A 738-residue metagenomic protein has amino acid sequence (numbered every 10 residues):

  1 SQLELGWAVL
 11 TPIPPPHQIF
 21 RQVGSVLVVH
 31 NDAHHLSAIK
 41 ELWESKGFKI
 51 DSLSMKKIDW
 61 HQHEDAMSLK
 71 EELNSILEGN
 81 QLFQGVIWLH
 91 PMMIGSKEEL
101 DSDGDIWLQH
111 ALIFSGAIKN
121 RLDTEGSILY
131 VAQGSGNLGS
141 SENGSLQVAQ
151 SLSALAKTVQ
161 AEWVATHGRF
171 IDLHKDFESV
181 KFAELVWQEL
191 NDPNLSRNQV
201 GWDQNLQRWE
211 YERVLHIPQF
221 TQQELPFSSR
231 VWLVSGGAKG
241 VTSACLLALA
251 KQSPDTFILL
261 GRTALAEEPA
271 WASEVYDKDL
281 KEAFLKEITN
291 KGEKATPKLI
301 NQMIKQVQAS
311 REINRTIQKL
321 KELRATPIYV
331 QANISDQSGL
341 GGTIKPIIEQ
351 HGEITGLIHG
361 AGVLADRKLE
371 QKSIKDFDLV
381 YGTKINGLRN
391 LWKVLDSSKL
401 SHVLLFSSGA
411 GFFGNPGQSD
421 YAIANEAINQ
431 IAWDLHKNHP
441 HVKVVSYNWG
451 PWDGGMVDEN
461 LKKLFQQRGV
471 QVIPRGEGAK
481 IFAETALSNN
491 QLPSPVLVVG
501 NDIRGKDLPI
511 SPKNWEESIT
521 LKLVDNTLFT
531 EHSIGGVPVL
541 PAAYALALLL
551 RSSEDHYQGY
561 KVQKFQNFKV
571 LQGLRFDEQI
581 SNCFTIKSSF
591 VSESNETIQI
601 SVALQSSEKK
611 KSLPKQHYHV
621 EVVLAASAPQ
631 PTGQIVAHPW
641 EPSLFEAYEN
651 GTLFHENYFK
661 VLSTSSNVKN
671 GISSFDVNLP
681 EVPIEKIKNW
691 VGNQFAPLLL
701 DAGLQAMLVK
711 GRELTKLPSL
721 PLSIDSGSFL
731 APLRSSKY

Functional and structural regions predicted by a protein language model:
G6-L129, S179, A183-S407, K462-A479 (+2 more regions): NAD(P)H/NAD(P)+-dependent Rossmann-fold oxidoreductase cores
S25, G95-D101, G134-S141, G168-I171 (+9 more regions): Glycine- and acidic
S37, K49, V180-N198, V472-Y738: Acyl-thioester-processing domains in fatty-acid/polyketide/NRPS systems
N80-Q81, K119-G126, V159-T166, K251-D255 (+10 more regions): Secondary-structure transition/capping motifs at alpha-helix termini and the adjoining loop/turn into the next element
G136-N143, Q147-V186, A264-E268, A365-D366 (+4 more regions): Flexible, glycine-rich beta-alpha linker
V164-G168, I258-L259, E267, K294-P297 (+9 more regions): Short acidic (Asp/Glu) and glycine-rich catalytic loops that position anionic groups and cofactors
L173, V214, I334, W452 (+1 more regions): Hydrophobic pocket-lining residues within nucleotide cofactor-binding pockets
